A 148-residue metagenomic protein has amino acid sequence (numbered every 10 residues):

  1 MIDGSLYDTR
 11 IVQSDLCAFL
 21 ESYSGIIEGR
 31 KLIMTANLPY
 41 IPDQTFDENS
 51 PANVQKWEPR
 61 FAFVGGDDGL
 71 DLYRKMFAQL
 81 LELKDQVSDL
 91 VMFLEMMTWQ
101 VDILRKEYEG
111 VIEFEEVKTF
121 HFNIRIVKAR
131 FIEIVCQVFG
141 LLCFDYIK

Functional and structural regions predicted by a protein language model:
M1-I147: S-adenosylmethionine
